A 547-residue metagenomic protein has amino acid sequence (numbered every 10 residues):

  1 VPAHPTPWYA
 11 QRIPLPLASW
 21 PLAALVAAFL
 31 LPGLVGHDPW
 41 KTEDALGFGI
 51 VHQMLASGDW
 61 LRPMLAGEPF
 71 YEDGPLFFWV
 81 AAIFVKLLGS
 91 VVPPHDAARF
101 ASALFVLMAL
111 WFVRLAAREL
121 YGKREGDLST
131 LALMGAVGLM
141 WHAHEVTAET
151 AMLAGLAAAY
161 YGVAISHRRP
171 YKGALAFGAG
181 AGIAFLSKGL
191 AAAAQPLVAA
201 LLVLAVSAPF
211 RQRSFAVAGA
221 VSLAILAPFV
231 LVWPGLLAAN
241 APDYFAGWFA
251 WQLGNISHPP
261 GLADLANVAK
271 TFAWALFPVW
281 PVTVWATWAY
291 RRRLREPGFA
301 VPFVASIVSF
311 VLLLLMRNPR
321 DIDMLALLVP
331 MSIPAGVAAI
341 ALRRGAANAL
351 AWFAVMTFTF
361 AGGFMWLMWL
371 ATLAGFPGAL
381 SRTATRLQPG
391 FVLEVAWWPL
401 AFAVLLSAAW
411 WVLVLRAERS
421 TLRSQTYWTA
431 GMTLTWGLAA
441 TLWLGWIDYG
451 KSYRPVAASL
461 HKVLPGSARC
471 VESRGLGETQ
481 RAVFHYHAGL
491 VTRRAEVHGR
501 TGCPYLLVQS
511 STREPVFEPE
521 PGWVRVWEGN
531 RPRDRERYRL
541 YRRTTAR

Functional and structural regions predicted by a protein language model:
P2-Q11, Y171, L175-A179, A289-R547: Membrane-embedded architecture of ER/inner-membrane glycosylation machinery
G36-Q53, D59-R62, E68-V80, D96 (+3 more regions): Extracytoplasmic catalytic/substrate-binding loops of multi-pass membrane glycan-assembly enzymes
G49-Q53, A179, S187, A192-D321 (+3 more regions): Transmembrane-lumen/periplasm boundary regions of multi-pass, lipid-linked membrane glycan transferases
P75, W79, L88-M108, V146 (+1 more regions): Loop-to-helix entry region of an early transmembrane alpha helix in multi-pass inner-membrane enzymes
F100-L120, A158: Transmembrane-helix motifs of polytopic, lipid-linked glycan transferases
F112, M152-R168, A200, M331-P334: Specific aromatic-rich, kink-prone transmembrane helix
R118-R124, A159-A176, A184, A339-L342: Membrane-interface transmembrane helices that cradle and orient dolichyl/undecaprenyl
G138-M152, G189: Short acidic/glycine- and proline-prone juxtamembrane loop motifs at membrane-interface regions of multi-pass membrane
